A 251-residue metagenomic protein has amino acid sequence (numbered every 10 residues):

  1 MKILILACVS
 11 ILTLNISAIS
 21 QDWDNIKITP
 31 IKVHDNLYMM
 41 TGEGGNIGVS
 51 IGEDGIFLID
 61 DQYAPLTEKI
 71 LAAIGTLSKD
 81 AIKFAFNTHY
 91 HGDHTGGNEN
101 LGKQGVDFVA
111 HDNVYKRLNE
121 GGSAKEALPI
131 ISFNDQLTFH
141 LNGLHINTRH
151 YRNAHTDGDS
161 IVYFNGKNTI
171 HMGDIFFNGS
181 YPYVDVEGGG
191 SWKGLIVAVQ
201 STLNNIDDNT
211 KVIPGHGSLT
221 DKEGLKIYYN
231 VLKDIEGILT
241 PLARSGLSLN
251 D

Functional and structural regions predicted by a protein language model:
M1-I5: Positively charged n-region of N-terminal signal peptides that target proteins for export
L6-N15: Bacterial N-terminal signal peptides
I16-S20: Sec/Tat signal peptide C-region and signal peptidase I cleavage site
Q21, N25-K27, K32, N113-G158 (+3 more regions): Metallo-beta-lactamase
T29-A72, V162-F164, T169-M172: Conserved beta-strand hairpin/beta-sheet module of binuclear metal-dependent hydrolase folds, prominently
P30, E53-F57, P65-V109: Active-site metal-binding motif and surrounding structural segment of the metallo-beta-lactamase
N36, S50, D60, I74 (+9 more regions): Divalent metal-coordination and catalytic microenvironments
G55-F57, Y63-P65, T138, H145 (+2 more regions): Metallo-beta-lactamase
